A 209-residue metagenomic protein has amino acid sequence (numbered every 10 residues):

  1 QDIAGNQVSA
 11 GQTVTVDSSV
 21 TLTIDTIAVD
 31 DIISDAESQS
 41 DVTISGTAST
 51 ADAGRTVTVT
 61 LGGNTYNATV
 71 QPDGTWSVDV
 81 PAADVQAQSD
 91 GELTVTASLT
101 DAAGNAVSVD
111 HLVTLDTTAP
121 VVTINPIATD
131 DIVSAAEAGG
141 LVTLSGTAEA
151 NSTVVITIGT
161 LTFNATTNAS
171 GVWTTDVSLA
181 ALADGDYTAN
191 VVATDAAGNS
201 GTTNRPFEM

Functional and structural regions predicted by a protein language model:
D2-D25, N105-N125, T203-M209: Flexible, low-complexity linkers/stalks enriched in Thr/Pro that connect modular domains
D17-E37, P120-E137: Short, solvent-exposed loop/edge segments of extracellular or virion-exposed proteins
I44-A48, V142-A148: Aromatic/hydrophobic beta-strand junction motif of beta-rich domains
Y66-P72, F163-A169: Short, acidic Ser/Thr/Gly-rich low-complexity loop/linker segments typical of extracellular and cell-surface proteins
G74-V78, G171-V177: Short strand-edge motifs at loop-to-beta-strand transitions and within beta-strands of extracellular beta-rich domains
A82-E92, S178-D186: Surface-exposed, short loops/turns at beta-strand junctions within beta-sandwich domains
L93-A97, V191: Hydrophobic/tyrosine-rich beta-strand signature of extracellular beta-sandwich/beta-rich modules, prominently
